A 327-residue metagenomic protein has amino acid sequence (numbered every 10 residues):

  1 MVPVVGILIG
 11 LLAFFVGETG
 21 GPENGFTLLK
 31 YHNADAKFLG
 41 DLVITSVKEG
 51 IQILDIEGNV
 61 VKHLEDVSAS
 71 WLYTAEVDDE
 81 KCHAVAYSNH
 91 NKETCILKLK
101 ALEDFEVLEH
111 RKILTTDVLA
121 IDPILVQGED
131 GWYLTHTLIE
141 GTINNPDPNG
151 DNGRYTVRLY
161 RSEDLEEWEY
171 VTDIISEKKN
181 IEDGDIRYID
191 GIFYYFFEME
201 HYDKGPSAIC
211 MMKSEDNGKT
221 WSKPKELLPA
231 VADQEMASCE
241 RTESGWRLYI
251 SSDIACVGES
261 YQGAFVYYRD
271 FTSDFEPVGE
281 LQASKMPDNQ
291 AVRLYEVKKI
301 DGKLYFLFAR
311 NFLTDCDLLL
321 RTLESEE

Functional and structural regions predicted by a protein language model:
V2-A13: Hydrophobic membrane-insertion alpha-helices, especially the h-region of bacterial N-terminal signal peptides
F15, G20-E327: Carbohydrate-active catalytic/glycan-binding domains of CAZyme proteins, especially the secreted or lumenal ectodomains
